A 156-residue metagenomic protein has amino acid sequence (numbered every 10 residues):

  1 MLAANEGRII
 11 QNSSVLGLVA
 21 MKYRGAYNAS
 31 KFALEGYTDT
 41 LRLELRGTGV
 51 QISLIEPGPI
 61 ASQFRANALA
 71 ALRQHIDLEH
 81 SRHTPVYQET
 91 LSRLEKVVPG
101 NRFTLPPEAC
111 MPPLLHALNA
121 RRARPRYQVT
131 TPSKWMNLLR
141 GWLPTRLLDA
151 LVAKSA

Functional and structural regions predicted by a protein language model:
M1, V19, T40-Q51: Active-site-adjacent segment of SDR/Rossmann-fold oxidoreductases
G7: Glycine-centered, small-residue-biased loops immediately flanking beta-strands in adenine/cofactor-binding cores
Q11: Rossmann-fold scaffold of SDR-type NAD(P)-dependent oxidoreductases
S14: Residue(s) in the substrate-gating loop at a strand-loop-helix junction that position the organic substrate next
V19-G25: Active-site loop immediately N-terminal to the catalytic Tyr-X3-Lys motif of short-chain dehydrogenase/reductase
S30: Active-site helix of classical SDR
G47-V98: C-terminal beta-strand-loop-alpha-helix "lid" module of Rossmann-like NAD(P)-dependent dehydrogenases
I52, R93-G141: Core catalytic loop region at the nicotinamide-binding pocket of NAD(P)H-dependent oxidoreductases
